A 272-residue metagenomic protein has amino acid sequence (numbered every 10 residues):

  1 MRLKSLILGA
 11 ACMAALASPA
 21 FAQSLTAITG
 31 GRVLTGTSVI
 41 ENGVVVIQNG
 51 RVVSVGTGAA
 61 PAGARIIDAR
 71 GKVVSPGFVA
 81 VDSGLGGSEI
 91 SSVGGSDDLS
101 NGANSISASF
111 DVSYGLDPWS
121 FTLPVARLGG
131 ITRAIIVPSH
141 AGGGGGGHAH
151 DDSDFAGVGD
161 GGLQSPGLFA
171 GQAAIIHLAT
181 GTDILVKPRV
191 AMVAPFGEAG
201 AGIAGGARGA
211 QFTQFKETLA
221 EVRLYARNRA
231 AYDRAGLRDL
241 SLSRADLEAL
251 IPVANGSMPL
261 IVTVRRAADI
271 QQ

Functional and structural regions predicted by a protein language model:
M1-L8: Bacterial N-terminal signal peptides that target proteins for export
G9-A17: Bacterial N-terminal signal peptides
S18-A22: Sec/Tat signal peptide C-region and signal peptidase I cleavage site
T26-I28, P61-Y114, L128, T132: Replace "His-x-His-based motif
V33, T37-S75, S92: Histidine-rich, glycine-flanked metal-binding segment
T57, F78, S88-V93, G145-D154 (+1 more regions): Short, solvent-exposed loop/turn and secondary-structure capping segments
S100, N104, S113-S120, G206-G209 (+1 more regions): Soluble non-cytosolic domains of exported or imported proteins
R127-Q272: Polyanionic/metal-chelating signatures
